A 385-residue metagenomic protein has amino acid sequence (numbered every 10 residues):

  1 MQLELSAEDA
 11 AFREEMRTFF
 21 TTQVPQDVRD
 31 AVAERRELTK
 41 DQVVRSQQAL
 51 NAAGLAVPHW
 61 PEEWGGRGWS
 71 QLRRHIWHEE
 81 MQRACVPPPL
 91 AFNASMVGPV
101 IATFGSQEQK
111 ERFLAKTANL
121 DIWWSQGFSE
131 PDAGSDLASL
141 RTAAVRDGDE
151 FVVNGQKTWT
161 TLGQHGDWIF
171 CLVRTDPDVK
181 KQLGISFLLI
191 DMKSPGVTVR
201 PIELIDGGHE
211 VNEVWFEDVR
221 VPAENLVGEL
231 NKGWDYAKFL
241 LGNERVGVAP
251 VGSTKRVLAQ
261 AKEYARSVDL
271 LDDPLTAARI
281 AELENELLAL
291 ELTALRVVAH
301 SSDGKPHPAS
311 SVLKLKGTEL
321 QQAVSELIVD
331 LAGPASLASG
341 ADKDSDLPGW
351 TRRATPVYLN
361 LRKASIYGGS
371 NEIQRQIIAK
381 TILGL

Functional and structural regions predicted by a protein language model:
M1-A91, R112, K116-N119, G247 (+5 more regions): Amphipathic, small/basic residue-rich leader segments at the start of a protein or domain
Q2, V24, L72, I76-W77 (+4 more regions): Glycine-rich phosphate/cofactor-binding loops in nucleotide/flavin-utilizing enzymes
L3-L5, V197-L292, A364, K380: Glycine-rich beta->alpha junctions and the first turn(s) of the following alpha-helix
V28-E37, R266, L270-A277, L288-S345: C-terminal helix-coil-helix/basic helical segment that borders enzyme active sites and/or dimer interfaces and provides
N51-D121, L162-W168, L287, A294 (+4 more regions): Internal helix-loop-helix
L120-F128, L172: A short, Trp-centered hydrophobic/proline-enriched beta-strand micro-motif
T142-V145: A structural signal for short hydrophobic beta-strand segments in well-ordered beta-sheet cores
D149-E150, N154-R200: A short core secondary-structure module
